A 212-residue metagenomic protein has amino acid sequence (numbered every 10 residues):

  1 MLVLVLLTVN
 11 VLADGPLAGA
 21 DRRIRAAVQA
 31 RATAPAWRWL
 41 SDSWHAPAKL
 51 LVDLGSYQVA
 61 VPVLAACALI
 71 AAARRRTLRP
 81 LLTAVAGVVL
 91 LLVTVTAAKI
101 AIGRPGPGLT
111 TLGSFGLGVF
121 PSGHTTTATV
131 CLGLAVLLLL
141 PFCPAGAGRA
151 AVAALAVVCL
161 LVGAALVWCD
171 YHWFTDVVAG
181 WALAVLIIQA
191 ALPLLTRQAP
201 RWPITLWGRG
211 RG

Functional and structural regions predicted by a protein language model:
M1, L64-L91: Interfacial segments of alpha-helical transmembrane regions
M1-Q58, I102-L112: N-terminal transmembrane-helix/juxtamembrane module of multi-pass inner/ER membrane proteins
L4-V5, T33, W37, T94 (+4 more regions): Alpha-helical membrane-inserting segments
K49-S56, T96-K99, P121, P144-A153: Short, amphipathic, aromatic/basic-enriched membrane-interface segments that mark the entry/exit of transmembrane
V52-R76, C131-A135, L139: Hydrophobic alpha-helical transmembrane segments
V85-R104, A151-A164: Small-polar-interrupted transmembrane alpha-helices in polytopic inner-membrane proteins
P107-G212: Membrane-embedded catalytic cores of phosphoryl/pyrophosphoryl-handling enzymes
